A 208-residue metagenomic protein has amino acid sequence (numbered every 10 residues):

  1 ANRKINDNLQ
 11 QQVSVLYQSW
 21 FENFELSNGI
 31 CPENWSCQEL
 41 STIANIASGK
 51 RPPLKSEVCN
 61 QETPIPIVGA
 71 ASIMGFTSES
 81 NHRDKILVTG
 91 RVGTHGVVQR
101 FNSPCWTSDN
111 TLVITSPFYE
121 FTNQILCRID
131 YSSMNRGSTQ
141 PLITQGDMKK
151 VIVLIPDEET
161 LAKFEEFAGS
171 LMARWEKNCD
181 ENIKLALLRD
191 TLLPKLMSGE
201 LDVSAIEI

Functional and structural regions predicted by a protein language model:
A1-V68, L154, E158-S204: Non-catalytic DNA-recognition/assembly elements of restriction-modification systems
C31-P32, S36-E158, E207-I208: DNA target-recognition domains and sequence-specific DNA-contacting regions of bacterial/archaeal
